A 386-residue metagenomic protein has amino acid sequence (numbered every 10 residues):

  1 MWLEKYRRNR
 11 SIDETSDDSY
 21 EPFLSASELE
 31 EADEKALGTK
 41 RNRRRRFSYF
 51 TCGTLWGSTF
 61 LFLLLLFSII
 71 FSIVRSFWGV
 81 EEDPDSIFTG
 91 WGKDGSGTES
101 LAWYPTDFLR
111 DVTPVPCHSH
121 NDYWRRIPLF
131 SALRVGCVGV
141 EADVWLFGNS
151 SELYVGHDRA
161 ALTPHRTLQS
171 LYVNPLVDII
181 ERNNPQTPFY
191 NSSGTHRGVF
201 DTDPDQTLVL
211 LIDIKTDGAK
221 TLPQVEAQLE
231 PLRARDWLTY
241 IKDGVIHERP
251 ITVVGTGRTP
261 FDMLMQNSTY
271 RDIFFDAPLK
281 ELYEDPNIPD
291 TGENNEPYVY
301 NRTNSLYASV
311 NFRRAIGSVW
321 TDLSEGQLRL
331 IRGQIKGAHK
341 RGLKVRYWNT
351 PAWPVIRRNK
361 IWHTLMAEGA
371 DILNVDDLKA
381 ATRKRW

Functional and structural regions predicted by a protein language model:
M1-P114, N149-W386: Catalytic cores of phosphodiester-bond hydrolases, prominently lipid phosphodiesterases
H118-Y123: Asp/Glu-centered strand-loop micro-motifs enriched in Gly/Pro and often flanked by an aromatic residue
W124-I127, W237-T239: Short alpha-helical segments and helix-capping/turn motifs at coil-helix boundaries
P128, V138, Q334: Aromatic/hydrophobic pocket-lining residues that form π-stacking "cages" and hydrophobic walls in ligand
L133-R134, M366: Non-catalytic positions within long, well-ordered alpha-helices that form the structural scaffold/packing of enzyme
G139-S151: Short acidic, Gly/Ser-rich segments with clustered Asp/Glu that frequently serve as metal-coordination loops in enzyme
